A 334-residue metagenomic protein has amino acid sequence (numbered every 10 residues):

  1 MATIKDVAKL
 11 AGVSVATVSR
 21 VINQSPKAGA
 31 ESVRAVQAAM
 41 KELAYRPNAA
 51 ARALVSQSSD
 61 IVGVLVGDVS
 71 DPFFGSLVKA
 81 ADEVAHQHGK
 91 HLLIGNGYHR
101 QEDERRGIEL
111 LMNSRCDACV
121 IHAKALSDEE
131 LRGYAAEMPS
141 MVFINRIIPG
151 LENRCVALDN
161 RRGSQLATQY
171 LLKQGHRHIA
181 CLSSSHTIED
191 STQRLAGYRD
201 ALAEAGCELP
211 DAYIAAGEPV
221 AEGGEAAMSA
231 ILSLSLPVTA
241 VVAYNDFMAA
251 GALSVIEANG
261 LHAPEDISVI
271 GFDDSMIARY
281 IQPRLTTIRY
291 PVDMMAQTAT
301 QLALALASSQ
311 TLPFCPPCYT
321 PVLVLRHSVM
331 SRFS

Functional and structural regions predicted by a protein language model:
M1-S58, F333: N-terminal helix-turn-helix DNA-binding module of bacterial transcription factors
M1-T3, K41-K79, Q87-K90, Y98-H99 (+1 more regions): N-terminal helix-turn-helix/winged-helix DNA-binding helices and compositionally similar short basic alpha-helical
V15-S19, L54-S70, Y170, H178-S185: Short beta-strand segments enriched in small/hydrophobic residues
A49, V66-S76, I94-D103, R146 (+6 more regions): Hinge/beta->alpha junction and helix N-cap segments in small-molecule ligand-binding domains
E83-R132: Central regulatory/effector-binding core of bacterial HTH transcription factors
H99, A118-L166, T187, F247 (+1 more regions): Flexible loop/hinge segments that line or gate small-molecule binding clefts
R177-H178, L209-Y213, H262-S268: Short acidic capping loops at alpha-helix termini that bridge into adjacent secondary structure
S229-A240, Y244-S334: Flexible loop/turn connectors
